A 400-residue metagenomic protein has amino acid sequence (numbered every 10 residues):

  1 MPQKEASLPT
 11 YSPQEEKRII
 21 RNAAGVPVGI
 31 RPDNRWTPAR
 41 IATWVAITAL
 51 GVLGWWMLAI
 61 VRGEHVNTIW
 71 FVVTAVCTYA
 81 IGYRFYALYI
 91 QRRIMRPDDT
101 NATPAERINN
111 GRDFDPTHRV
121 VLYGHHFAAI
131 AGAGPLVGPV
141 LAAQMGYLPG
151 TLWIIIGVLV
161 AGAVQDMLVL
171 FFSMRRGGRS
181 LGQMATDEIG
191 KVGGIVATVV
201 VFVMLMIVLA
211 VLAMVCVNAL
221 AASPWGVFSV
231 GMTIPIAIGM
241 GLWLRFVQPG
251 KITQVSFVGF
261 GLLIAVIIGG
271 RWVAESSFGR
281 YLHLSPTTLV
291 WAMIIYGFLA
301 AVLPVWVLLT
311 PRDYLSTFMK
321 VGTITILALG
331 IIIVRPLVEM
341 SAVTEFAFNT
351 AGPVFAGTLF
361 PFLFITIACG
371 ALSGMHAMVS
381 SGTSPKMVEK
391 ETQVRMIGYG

Functional and structural regions predicted by a protein language model:
P2-L50, I81-L136, T317, T358 (+1 more regions): Membrane-interface "cap" regions at the ends of multi-pass membrane proteins
A23-G29, A87-D115, L141, I155-I156 (+3 more regions): Flexible loop linkers connecting adjacent transmembrane helices in multi-pass alpha-helical membrane transporters
G51, T117-G134, S285-L303, L329-P336 (+2 more regions): Hydrophobic, membrane-embedded alpha-helices of multi-pass small-molecule transporters
G54-R62, Q144, F172, L212-A222 (+4 more regions): Membrane-water interface regions at transmembrane-helix termini and the short interhelical loops of multi-pass membrane
W56-I60, N67, D113-R176, D187-K191 (+2 more regions): Membrane-interface helix-loop-helix modules in multi-pass membrane proteins
H65-L88, A142-S173, G182, W225-A237 (+1 more regions): Extracellular loop-to-transmembrane helix junctions
G162-M184, G193-A237, V255-R280: Hydrophobic transmembrane alpha-helices that form the core helical bundles of multi-pass secondary transporters
G241, R245, G261-W291, L299-A301 (+1 more regions): Hydrophobic alpha-helical segments and their helix-loop junctions in multi-pass secondary transporters
